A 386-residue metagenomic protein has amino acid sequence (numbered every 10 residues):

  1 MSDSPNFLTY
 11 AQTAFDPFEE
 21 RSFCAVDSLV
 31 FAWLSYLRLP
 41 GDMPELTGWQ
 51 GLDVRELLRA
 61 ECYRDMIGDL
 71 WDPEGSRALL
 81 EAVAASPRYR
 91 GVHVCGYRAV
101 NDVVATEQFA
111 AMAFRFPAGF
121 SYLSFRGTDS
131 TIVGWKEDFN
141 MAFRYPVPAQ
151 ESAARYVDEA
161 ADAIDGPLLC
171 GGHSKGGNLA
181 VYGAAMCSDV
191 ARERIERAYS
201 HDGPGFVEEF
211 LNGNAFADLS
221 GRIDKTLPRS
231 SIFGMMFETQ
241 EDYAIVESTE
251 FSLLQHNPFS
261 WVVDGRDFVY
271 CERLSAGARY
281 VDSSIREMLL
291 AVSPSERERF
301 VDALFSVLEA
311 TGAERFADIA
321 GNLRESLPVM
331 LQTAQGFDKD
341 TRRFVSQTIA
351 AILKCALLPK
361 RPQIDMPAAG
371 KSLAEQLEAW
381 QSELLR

Functional and structural regions predicted by a protein language model:
M1-V26, F31-S121, F125-P167, S188-R386: Alpha/beta hydrolase fold serine-hydrolase catalytic domain that processes acyl esters and thioesters
G171-G176, A180: Gly/Ala-rich beta-loop-alpha elbow adjacent to hydrolase catalytic centers
A180-D189: Short glycine-enriched nucleophile-adjacent loop and the immediately C-terminal alpha-helix near the catalytic center
